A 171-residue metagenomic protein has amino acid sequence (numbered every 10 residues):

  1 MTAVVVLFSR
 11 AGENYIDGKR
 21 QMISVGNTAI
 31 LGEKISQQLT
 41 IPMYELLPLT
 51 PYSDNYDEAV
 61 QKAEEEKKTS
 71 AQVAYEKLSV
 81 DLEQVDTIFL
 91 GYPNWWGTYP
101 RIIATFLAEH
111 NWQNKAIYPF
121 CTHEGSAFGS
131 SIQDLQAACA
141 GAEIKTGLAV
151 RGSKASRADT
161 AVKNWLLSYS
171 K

Functional and structural regions predicted by a protein language model:
M1-T87, G97, T160-K171: N-terminal beta1-alpha1-beta2 submodule of the flavodoxin-like/Rossmannoid cofactor-binding fold
V4-V6, Y44, F89, Y118-F120 (+1 more regions): Hydrophobic/aromatic beta-strand patches that form the interior of the parallel beta-sheet core in alpha/beta enzyme
G12, P48-T50, E124, R151-K154: Residue-level detector of flexible, active-site-proximal loop/helix-junction positions within diverse enzyme catalytic
A29, G129, S156: Electropositive phosphate-/nucleotide-binding environments in soluble metabolic enzymes
S36-P42, A138-K145: Structural alpha-beta junctions
Q38-P42, G91, V150, K154: C-terminal lid/capping helical subdomain adjacent to the catalytic/cofactor pocket in oxidative enzymes
S53-E143: Helix-loop-strand module that forms the ligand-binding subsite of alpha/beta enzymes
E143-K171: Glycine-rich phosphate/pyrophosphate-binding loop and the adjoining helix
